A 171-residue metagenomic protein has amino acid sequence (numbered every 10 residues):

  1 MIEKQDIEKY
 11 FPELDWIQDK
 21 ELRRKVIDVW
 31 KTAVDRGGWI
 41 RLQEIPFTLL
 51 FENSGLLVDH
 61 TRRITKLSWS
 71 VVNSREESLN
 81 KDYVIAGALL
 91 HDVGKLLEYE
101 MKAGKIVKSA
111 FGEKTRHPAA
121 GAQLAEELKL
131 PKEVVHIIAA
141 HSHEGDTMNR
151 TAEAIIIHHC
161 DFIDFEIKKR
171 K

Functional and structural regions predicted by a protein language model:
M1-K108: Acidic/His-rich, divalent-metal-binding segments that scaffold phosphate/diphosphate chemistry
F11, T65, W69, G121-E126 (+1 more regions): Amphipathic alpha-helical segments within well-ordered protein domains
L56-D59, R116, T151: Aromatic- and histidine-enriched alpha-helix N-cap/loop-to-helix transition segments that scaffold the rims
H60, H91, H117-P118, H141-S142: Histidine-centered active-site/metal-ligand motif
V84-I85, A122-K171: Histidine/acidic-rich helix-loop-helix segments that form or flank divalent-metal centers in metalloenzyme catalytic
K105-E127, I155: Divalent-cation-assisted or electrostatically stabilized phosphate/pyrophosphate-binding catalytic cores
